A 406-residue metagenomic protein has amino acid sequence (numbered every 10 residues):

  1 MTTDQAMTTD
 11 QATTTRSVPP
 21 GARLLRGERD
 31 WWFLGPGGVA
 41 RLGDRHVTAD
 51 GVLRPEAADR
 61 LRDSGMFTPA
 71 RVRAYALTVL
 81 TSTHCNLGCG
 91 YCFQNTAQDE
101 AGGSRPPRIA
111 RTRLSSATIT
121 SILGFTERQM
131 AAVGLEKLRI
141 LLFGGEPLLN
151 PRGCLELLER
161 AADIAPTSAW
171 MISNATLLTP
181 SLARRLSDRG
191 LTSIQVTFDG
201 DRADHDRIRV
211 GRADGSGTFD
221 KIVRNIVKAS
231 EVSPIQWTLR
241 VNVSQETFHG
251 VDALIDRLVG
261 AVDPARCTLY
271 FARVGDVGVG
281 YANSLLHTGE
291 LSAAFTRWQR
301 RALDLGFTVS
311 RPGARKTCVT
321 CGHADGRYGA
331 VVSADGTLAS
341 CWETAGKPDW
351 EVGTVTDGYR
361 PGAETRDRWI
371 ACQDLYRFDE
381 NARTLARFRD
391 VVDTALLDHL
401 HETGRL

Functional and structural regions predicted by a protein language model:
T2, T13-T78, A132-G134: N-terminal [4Fe-4S]-dependent radical SAM core
P19-P20, G27-E28, E343-L406: Flexible mid-to-C-terminal extensions adjoining Fe-S/redox cofactors in radical SAM and related proteins
R29, D325-Y328: Short loop/turn microsegments at loop-to-beta-strand junctions
R62-R184, R189-S193: Conserved alpha-helical substructure of the radical SAM core
L80, L141-F143, W170-N174, Q195-D199 (+3 more regions): A cross-family glycoside hydrolase active-site/sugar-binding cleft signature
Q98-D99, P147-L149, A175-P180, I194-G215 (+2 more regions): Conserved radical SAM core fold
R207-T320, D325: Radical SAM enzyme [4Fe-4S]-AdoMet core and its adjacent flexible, acidic and glycine-rich loops/tails across
